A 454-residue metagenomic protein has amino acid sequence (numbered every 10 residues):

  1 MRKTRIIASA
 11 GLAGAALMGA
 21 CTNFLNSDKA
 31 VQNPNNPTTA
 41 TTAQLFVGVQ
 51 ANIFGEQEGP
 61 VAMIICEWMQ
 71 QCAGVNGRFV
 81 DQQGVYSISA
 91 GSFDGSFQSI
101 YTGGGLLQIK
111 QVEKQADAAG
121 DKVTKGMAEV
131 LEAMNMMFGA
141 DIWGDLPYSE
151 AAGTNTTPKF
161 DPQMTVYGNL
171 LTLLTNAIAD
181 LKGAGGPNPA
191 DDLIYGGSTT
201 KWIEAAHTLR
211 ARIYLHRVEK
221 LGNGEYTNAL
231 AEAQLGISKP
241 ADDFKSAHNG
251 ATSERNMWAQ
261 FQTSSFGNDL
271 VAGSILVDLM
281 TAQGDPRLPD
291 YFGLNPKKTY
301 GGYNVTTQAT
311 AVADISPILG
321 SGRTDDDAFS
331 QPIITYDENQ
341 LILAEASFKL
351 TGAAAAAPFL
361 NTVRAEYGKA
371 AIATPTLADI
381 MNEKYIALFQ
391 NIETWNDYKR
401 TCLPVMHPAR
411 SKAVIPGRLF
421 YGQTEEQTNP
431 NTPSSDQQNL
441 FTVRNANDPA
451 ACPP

Functional and structural regions predicted by a protein language model:
M1-A10: Bacterial N-terminal signal peptides that target proteins for export
T4, A15-L45, V49, A133 (+4 more regions): Bacterial Sec-dependent N-terminal signal peptides
C21-N76, G236, M406-P454: Membrane-proximal, proline-rich intrinsically disordered regions
T39-A43, G74-I342, A346-F359, A373-L377 (+1 more regions): Structured, solvent-exposed acidic/aromatic patches
P60, I386-R400: Bilobed periplasmic-binding protein-like "clamshell/Venus-flytrap" ligand-binding domains
A365-G368: Alpha-helical protein-protein interaction modules
T376-Q390: Cyclophilin-type peptidyl-prolyl cis-trans isomerase
